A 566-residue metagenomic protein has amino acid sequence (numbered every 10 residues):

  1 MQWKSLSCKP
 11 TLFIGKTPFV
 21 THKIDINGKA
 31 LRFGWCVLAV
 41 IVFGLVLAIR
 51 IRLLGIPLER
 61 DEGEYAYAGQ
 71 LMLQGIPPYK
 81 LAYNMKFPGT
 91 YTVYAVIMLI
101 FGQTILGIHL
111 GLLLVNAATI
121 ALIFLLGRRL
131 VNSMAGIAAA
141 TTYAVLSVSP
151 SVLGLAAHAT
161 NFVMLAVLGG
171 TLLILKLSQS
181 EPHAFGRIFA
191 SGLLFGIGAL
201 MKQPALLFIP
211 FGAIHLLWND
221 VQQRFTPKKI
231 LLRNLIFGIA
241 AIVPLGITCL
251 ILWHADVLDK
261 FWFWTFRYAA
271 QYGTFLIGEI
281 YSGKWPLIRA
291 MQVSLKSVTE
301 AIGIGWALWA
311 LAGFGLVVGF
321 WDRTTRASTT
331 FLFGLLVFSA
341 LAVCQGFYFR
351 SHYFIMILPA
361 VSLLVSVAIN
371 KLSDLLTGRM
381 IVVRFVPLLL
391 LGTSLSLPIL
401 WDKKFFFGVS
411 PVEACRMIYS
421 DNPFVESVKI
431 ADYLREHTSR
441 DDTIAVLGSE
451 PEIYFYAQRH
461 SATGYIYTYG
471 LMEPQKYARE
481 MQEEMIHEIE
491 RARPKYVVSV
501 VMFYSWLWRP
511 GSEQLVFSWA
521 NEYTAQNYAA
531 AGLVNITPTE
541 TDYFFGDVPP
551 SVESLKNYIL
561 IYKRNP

Functional and structural regions predicted by a protein language model:
P10, K23-D25, F208-I242, G319-R323 (+2 more regions): Perimembrane helix-loop-helix junctions
F33, I123-V148, M164-L165, P182-G186 (+1 more regions): Transmembrane-helix signature of polytopic, membrane-embedded enzymes that assemble or transfer cell-envelope glycans
A39, G44, L110-M134, A138 (+2 more regions): Transmembrane-helix motifs of polytopic, lipid-linked glycan transferases
V40, K296-T329, F333, V337-F338 (+1 more regions): Hydrophobic, aromatic-rich transmembrane alpha-helices and their immediate juxtamembrane boundary segments
K86, Q203-A205, A255, F385-N565: Extracytoplasmic
F162-E181, R187-F195, V361-L364: Specific aromatic-rich, kink-prone transmembrane helix
G186-Q203, F208-H215, V243, L336-Q345: Membrane-interface alpha helices of multi-pass inner-membrane proteins
L207-F208, A340-A342, G346-T377, I381-V386: Hydrophobic/aromatic-rich transmembrane helices and adjacent perimembrane loops
